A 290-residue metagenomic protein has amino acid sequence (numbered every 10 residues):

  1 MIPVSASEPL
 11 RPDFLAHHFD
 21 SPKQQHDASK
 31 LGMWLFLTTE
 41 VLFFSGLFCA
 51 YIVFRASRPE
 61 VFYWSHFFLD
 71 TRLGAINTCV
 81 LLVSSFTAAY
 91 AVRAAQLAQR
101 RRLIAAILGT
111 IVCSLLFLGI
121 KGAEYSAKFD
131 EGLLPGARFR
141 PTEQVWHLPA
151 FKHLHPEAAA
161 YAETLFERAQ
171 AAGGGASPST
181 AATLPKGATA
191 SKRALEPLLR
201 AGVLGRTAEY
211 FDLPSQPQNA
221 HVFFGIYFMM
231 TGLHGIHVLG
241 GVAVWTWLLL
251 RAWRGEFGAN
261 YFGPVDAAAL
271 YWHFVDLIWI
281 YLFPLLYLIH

Functional and structural regions predicted by a protein language model:
M1-H290: ...captures the hydrophobic TM-helix bundle architecture rather than a specific catalytic motif, and can also fire on
